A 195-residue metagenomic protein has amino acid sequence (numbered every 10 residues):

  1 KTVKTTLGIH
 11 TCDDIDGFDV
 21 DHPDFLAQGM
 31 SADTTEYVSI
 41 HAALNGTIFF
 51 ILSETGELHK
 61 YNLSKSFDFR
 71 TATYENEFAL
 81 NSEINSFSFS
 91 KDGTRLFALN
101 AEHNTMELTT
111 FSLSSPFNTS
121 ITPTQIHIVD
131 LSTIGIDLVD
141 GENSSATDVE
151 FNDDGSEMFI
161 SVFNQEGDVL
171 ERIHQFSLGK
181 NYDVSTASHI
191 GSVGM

Functional and structural regions predicted by a protein language model:
K4-D16, N62-R70, T110-I121, F176-T186: Short loop/turn segments immediately following beta-strands, especially the blade-tip and inter-blade linker loops
L7-A32, T73-L80, T124-G141, S188-M195: Surface-exposed loop and turn segments in beta-propeller and other repeat-based domains that flank or scaffold
A32-A42: Beta-strand-rich domains and repeat architectures in extracellular enzymes and scaffolds, especially beta-propellers
E36, E83, S145: Beta-rich catalytic cores
L44-N45, K91-D92, D153-D154: Residue-level detector of Asp-centered blade-edge/turn motifs that repeat once per structural unit in beta-propeller
T55-E57, E102-M106, N164-V169: Short glycine/acidic-enriched loop and turn motifs that connect beta-strands
